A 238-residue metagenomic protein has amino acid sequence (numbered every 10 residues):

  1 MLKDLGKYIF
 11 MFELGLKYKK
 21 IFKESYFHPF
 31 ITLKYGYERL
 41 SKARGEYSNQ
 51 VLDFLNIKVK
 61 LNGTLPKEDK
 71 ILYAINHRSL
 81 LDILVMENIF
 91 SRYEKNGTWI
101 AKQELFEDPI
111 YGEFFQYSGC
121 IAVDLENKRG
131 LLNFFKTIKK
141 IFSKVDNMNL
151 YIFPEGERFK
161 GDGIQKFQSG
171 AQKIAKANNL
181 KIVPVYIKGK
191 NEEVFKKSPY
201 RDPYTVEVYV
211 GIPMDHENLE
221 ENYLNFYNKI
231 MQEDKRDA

Functional and structural regions predicted by a protein language model:
M1-L72, V85: Membrane-anchoring hydrophobic helices of lipid-metabolizing enzymes
L2, L132-A238: Non-catalytic C-terminal accessory region of glycerolipid acyltransferases and related lyso-lipid remodeling enzymes
K23-H28, P66-K128: Catalytic core of membrane glycerolipid acyltransferases/transacylases, capturing the structured, soluble-facing
K34, L105, K128-R129, R158-F159: Short histidine/acidic/glycine/proline-rich micro-motifs that form metal- and phosphate-coordinating active-site loops
V51-L52, F90, F115, A175: A generic structural signal for well-ordered alpha-helical segments
K58, I121, K181: Residue-level detector of anion-binding/catalytic polar loops
L61, I121-L125, H216: Short acidic-hydrophobic, aromatic-tinged amphipathic segments that line or gate anion-handling sites
L61, Y73, W99-I100, V208-V210: Generic preference for hydrophobic
